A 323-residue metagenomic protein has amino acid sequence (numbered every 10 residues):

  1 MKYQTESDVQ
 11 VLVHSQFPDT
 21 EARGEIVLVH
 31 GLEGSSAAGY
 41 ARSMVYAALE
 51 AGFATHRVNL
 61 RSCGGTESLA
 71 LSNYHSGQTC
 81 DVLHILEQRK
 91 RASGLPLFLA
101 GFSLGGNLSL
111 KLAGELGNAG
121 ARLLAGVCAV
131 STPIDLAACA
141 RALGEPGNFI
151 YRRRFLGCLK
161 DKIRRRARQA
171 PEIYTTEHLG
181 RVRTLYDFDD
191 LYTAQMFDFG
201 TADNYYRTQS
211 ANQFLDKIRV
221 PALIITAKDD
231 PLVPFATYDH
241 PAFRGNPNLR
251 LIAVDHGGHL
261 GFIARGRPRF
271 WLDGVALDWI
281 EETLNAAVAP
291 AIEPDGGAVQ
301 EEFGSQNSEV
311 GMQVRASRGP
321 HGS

Functional and structural regions predicted by a protein language model:
M1-T20, I263: N-terminal cap/lid segment of alpha/beta-hydrolase-fold proteins
Q16-S68: Short, surface-exposed "cap/lid" segments of acyl-processing enzymes
R61-F98: Catalytic nucleophile-loop/oxyanion-hole region of alpha/beta-hydrolase and closely related hydrolase-like folds
S93, F98-M196: Alpha/beta-hydrolase-fold enzymes
D216, P231-T237: Conserved alpha/beta-hydrolase "acid-adjacent" motif
I218, I224-T226, D230: Short beta-strand/loop motif that positions the catalytic acidic residue of the alpha/beta-hydrolase fold
R244-L260: Catalytic histidine neighborhood in serine/cysteine hydrolases with alpha/beta-hydrolase-type architecture
G257-F270: Catalytic histidine-centered segment of alpha/beta-hydrolase-like enzymes
